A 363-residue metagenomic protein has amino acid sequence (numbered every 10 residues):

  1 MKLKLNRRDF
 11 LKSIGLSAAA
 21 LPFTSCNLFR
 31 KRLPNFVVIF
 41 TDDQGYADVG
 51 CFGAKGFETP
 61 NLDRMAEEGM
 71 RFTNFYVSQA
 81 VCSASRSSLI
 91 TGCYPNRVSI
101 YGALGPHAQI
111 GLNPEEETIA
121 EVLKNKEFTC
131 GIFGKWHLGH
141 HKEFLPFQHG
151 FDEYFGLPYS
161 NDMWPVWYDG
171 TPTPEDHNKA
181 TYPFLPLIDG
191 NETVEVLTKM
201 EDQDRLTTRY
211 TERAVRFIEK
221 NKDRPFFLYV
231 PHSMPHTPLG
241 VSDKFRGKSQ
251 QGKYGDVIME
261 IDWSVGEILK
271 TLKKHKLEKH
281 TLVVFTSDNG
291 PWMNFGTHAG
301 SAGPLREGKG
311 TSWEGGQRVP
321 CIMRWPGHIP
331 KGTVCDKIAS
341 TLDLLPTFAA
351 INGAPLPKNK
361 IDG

Functional and structural regions predicted by a protein language model:
K2-G363: Formylglycine-dependent sulfatase
